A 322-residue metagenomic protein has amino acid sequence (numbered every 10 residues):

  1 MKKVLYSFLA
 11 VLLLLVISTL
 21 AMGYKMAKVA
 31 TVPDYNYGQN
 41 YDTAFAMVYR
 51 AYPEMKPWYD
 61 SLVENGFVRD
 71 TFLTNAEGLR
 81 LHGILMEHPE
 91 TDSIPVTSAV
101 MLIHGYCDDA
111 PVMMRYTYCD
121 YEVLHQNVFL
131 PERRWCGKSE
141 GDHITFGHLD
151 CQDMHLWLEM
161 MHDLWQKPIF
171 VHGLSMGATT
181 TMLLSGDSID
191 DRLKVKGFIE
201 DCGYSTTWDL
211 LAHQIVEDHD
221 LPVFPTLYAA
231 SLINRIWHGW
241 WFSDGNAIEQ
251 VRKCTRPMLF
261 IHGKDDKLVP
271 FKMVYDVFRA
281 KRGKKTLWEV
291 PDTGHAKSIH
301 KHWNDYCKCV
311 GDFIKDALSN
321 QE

Functional and structural regions predicted by a protein language model:
V4, F8, L14-T74: An N-terminal hydrophobic leader/cap segment in hydrolases
Y106-D120: The serine-hydrolase catalytic nucleophile loop
Y121-E140: Conserved alpha/beta-hydrolase
R134-P168: Catalytic nucleophile-loop/oxyanion-hole region of alpha/beta-hydrolase and closely related hydrolase-like folds
L183-W241: Hydrolase active-site cap/lid region
K253-T255, F260-H262, D266: Short beta-strand/loop motif that positions the catalytic acidic residue of the alpha/beta-hydrolase fold
R256, P270-R279: Short alpha-helix in the alpha/beta-hydrolase fold that links the catalytic acid
K301-E322: Catalytic active-site module of serine/aspartate enzymes centered on a nucleophile-bearing elbow/loop
